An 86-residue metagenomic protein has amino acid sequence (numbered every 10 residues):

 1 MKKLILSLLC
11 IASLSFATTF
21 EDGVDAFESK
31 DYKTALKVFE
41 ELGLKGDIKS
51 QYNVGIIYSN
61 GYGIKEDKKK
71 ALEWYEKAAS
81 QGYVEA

Functional and structural regions predicted by a protein language model:
L4-S13: Sec-dependent N-terminal signal peptides
F16, I48-S50, V84-A86: Helix-start (N-cap) detector for alpha-helical repeat units in TPR-like alpha-solenoids, especially tetratricopeptide
T19-A26, L42, N53-N60, I64: Hydrophobic face of amphipathic alpha-helices that form TPR/SEL1-like repeat modules and related alpha-solenoid
F27, D31, L44-D47, N60-Y62 (+2 more regions): Short helix-capping/linker turns of helical repeat alpha-solenoids
K49-I56, E73: Extended, hydrophobic/aromatic-rich amphipathic alpha-helical segments that build helical scaffolds
